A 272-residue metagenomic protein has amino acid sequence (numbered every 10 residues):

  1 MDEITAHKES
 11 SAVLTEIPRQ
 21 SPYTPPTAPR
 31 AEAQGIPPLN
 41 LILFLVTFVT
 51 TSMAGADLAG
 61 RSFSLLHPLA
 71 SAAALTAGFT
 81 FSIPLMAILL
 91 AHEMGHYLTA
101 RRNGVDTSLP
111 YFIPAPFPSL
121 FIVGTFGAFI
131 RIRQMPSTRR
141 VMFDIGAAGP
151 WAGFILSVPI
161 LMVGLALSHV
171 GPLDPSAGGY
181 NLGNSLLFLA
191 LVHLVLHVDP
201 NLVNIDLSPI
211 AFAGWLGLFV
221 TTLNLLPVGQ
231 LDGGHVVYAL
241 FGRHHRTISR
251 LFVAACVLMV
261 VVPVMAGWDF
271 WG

Functional and structural regions predicted by a protein language model:
M1-G272: Hydrophobic transmembrane alpha-helices and their immediate loop junctions in multi-pass integral membrane proteins
